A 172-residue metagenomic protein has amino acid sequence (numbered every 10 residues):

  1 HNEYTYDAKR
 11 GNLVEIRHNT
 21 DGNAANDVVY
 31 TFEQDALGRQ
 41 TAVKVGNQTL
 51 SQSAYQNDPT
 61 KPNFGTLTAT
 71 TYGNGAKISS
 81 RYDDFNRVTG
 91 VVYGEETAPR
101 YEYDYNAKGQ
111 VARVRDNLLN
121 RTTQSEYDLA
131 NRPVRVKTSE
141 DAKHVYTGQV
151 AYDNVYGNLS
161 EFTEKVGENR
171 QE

Functional and structural regions predicted by a protein language model:
H1-Y72, A76-E172: Beta-strand elements of repeat-based all-beta scaffolds
